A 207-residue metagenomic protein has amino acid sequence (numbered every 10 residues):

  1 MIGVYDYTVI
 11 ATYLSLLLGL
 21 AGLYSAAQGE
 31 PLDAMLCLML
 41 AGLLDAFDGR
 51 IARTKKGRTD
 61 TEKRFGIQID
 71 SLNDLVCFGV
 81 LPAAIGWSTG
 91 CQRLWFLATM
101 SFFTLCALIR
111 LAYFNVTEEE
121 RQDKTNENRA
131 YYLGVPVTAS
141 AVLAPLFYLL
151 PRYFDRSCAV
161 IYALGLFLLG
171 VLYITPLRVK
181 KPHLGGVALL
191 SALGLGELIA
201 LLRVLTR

Functional and structural regions predicted by a protein language model:
M1-G49, L172-R207: Topogenic membrane-insertion module of multi-pass membrane proteins
I2-T12, Q28, L32, R64-I67 (+6 more regions): Membrane-water interface of alpha-helical transmembrane segments
T8-Y13, T54-R110: Multi-pass membrane catalytic core of lipid/isoprenoid biosynthesis enzymes
A11-L17, C37-L40, V76-G79, A98-L105 (+4 more regions): Lipid-exposed faces of alpha-helical membrane segments in multi-pass integral membrane proteins
A21-L36, V76, V80-S101, L146-I161 (+1 more regions): Helix-coil boundary and interhelical linker segments in multi-pass alpha-helical membrane proteins
D45, T104-T117, F167-K180: Transmembrane alpha-helical segments that form the membrane-embedded catalytic/substrate-channel core of multi-pass
F47-K63, Y113-A130: Cytosolic, membrane-interface loops and tails of multi-pass inner-membrane proteins
Q122-R207: C-terminal membrane-associated helical module and adjoining short loops/tails
